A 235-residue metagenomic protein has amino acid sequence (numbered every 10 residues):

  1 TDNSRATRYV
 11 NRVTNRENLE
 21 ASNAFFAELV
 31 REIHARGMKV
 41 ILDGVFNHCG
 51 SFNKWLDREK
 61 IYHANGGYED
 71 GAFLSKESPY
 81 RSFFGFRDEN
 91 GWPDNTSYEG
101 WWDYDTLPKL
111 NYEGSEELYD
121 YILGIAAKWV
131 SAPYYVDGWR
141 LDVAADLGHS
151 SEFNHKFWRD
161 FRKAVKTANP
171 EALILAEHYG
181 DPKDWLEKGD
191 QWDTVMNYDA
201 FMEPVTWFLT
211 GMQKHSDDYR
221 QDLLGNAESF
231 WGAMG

Functional and structural regions predicted by a protein language model:
T1-P133, F161, T167, D184-W185 (+1 more regions): Substrate-binding/active-site clefts of carbohydrate-active enzymes
T14-N15, F84-F86, T96, S115 (+3 more regions): Short linear motifs at secondary-structure transitions and domain/linker junctions
A24, E116-D120, E152-K156, D217-Q221 (+1 more regions): Generic alpha-helical secondary structure signal
A35, Y134-V136, N169-P170, G232-G235: Short helix-terminating capping/connector loops at secondary-structure junctions
G37-I41, V136-R140, E171-L175, D193-V195: Structural preference for beta-strand elements that scaffold enzyme active sites
L42-H48, V143, A176-H178: A cross-domain feature marking catalytic cores of carbohydrate-active enzymes and several ubiquitous metabolic/repair
F52, D57, W158, R162-K163 (+1 more regions): Conserved alpha/beta catalytic core and glycan-binding cleft of carbohydrate-active enzymes
L107, I125-A132, V136-V165, D181-E203: Conserved N-terminal glycine/acidic-rich loop preference
